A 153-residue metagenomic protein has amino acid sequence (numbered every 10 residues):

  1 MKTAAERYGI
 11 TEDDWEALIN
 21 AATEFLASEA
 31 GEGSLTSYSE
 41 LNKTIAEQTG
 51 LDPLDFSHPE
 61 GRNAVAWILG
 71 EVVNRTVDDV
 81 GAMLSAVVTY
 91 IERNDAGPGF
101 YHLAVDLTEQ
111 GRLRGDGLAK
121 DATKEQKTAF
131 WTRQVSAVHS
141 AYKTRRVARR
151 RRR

Functional and structural regions predicted by a protein language model:
A4-A21, A30, S34-R153: Nucleic acid-binding interface residues in structured DNA/RNA-binding domains, emphasizing the DNA-engaging scaffolds
A27: Short, surface-exposed binding/anchoring microloops in extracellular/periplasmic proteins
